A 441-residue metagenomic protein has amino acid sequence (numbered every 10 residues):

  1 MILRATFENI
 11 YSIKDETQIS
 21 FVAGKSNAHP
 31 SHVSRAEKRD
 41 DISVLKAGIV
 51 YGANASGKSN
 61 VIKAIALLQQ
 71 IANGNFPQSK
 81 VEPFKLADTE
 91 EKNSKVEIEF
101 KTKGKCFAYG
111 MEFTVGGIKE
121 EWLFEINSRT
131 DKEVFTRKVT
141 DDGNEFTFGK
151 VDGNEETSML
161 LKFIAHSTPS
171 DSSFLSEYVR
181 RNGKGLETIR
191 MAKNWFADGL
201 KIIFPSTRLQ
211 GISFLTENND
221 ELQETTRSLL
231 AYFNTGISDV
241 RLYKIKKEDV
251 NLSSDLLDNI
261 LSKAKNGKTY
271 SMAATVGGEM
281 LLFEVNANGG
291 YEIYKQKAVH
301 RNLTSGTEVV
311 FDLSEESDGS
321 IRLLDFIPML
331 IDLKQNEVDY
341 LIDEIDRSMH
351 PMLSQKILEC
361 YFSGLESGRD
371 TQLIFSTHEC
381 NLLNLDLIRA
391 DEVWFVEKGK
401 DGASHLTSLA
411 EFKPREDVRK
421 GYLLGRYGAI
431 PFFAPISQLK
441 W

Functional and structural regions predicted by a protein language model:
M1, E91-K95, T114-K119, G289-K295 (+1 more regions): A short, compositionally biased
M1-Q70, I293, K297-I436: Switch/communication elements of ASCE P-loop NTPase nucleotide-binding domains
I13-D15, K103-F107, G117, R129-D131 (+2 more regions): Short acidic/polar mixed-charge low-complexity motifs
V33-A55, S59-I118: Conserved P-loop NTP-binding catalytic core
Q78-E82, G277-M280, T377-E379: Short Pro/Gly-enriched beta-strand edge/turn motifs at strand-loop
V96-K101, L123, A298-H300: Short beta-strand segments that buttress and anchor functional surface loops
A108-K263: Electropositive, glycine-dotted interaction segments that contact anionic polymers or phosphate-rich ligands
R208-E315, R426, S437-W441: Extended helical coiled-coil dimerization/tether regions that scaffold and oligomerize large DNA-maintenance assemblies
